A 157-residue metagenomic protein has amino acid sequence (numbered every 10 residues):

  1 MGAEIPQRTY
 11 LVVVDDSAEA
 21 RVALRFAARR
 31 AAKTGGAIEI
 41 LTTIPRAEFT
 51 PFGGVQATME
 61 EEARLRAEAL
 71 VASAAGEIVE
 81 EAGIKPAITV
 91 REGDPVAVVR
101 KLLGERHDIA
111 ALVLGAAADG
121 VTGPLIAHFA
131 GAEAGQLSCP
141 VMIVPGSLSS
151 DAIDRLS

Functional and structural regions predicted by a protein language model:
M1-I5, E80-L112, R155-S157: Structural beta-alpha unit
G2-G54, Q136-C139, G146: Small/aliphatic-rich secondary-structure junction motif
A23, T50-G53, R100-K101, P124-L125 (+1 more regions): Short, well-ordered secondary-structure micro-motifs
A28, G76, K101, G131: Active-site phosphate/pyrophosphate- and oxyanion-stabilizing loops and adjacent acidic/basic residues in soluble
I40, A87-V90, I143: A structural preference for short, hydrophobic beta-strand core positions in alpha/beta folds
T42-A69, D151-S157: Acidic, proline/glycine-rich short linear motifs
V55-M59, E105-H107, A130: Short, hinge-like loop/turn segments at secondary-structure boundaries
A111-L137, L148-D154: Glycine-rich, Arg-bearing micro-motifs that act as flexible, cationic patches
